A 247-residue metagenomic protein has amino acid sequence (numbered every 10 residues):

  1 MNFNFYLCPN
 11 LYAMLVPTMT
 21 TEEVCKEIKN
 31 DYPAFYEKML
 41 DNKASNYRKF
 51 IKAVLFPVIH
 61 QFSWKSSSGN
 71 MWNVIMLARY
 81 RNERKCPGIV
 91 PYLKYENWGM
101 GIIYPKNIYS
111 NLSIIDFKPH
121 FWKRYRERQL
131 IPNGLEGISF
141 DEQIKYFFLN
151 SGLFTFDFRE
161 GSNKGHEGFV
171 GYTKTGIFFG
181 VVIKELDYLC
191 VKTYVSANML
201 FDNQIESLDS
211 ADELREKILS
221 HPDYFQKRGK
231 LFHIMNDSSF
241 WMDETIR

Functional and structural regions predicted by a protein language model:
F3-R247: Ribonuclease/tRNase effector modules and their secretory precursors
